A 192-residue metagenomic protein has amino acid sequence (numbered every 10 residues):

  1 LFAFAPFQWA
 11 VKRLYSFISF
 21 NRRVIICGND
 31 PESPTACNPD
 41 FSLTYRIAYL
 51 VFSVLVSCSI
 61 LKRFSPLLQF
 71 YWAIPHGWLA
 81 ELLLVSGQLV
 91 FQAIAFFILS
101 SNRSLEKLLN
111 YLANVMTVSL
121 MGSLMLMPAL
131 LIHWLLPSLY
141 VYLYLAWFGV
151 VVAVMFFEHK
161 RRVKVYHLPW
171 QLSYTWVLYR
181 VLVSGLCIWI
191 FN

Functional and structural regions predicted by a protein language model:
L1-F64, P128-I132, P137, V150-Y166: Thiol/selenol-based redox catalytic cores and closely related redox-interacting motifs
S33-S101: Core alpha-helical transmembrane segments of integral membrane proteins
Y45-Y49, G77-V85, L109-M116, Y140-L145 (+1 more regions): Transmembrane alpha-helices of multi-pass eukaryotic membrane proteins
Y49-I60, T117-L124, W147-V151, L182-C187: Hydrophobic alpha-helical transmembrane segments of multi-pass integral membrane proteins
R63-L82, R103-K107, P128-Y142, N192: Membrane-helix interface and helix-disruption motif detector
W78-F97, A113-M125, Y144-V154: Generic alpha-helical transmembrane segments
S100-L112, R161-W170: Membrane-interface helix-boundary motifs at transmembrane edges
L126-N192: Generic detector of multi-pass transmembrane helix bundles and their immediately adjacent loops in polytopic membrane
